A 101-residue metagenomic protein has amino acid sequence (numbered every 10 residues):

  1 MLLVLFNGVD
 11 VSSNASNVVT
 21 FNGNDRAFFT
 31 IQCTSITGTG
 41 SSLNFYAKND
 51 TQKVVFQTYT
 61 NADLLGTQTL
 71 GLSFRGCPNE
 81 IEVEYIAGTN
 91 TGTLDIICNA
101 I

Functional and structural regions predicted by a protein language model:
M1-D25: Transition segment at domain starts
F6-D10, V55-L64: Solvent-exposed serine/threonine-rich low-complexity stretches and specific carbohydrate-binding patches
N17-F21, T67-F74: Exposed aromatic-hydrophobic patches
D25-I31, F74-G92: Noncatalytic modules at the cell exterior or secretory-pathway interfaces, chiefly beta-strand-rich lectin/adhesion
T34-I36: Acidic, Ser/Thr
G38-Q57, I97: Short, surface-exposed beta-strand/strand-loop-strand elements in extracellular ectodomains
L43, T89-I101: Edge beta-strands of jelly-roll/beta-sandwich modules across compartments, strongly enriched in secreted/luminal
